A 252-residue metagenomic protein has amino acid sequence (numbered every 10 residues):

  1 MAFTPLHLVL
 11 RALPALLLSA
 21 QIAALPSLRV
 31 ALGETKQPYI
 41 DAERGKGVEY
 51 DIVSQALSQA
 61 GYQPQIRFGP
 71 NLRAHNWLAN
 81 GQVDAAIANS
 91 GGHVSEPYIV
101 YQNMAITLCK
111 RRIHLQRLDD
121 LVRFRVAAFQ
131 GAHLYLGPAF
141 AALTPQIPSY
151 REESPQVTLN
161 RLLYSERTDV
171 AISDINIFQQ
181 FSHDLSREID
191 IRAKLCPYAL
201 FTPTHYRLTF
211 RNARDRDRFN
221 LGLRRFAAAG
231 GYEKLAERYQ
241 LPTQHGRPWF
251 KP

Functional and structural regions predicted by a protein language model:
S19-Q21: N-terminal signal peptide c-region/cleavage motif recognized by signal peptidases
L25-G92, E152, R238, W249: Extracytoplasmic small-molecule ligand-binding "clamshell" domains of the periplasmic binding protein/Venus flytrap
S27-D41, L118-Y135: Short loop->beta-strand "edge-of-pocket" segments that line small-molecule binding or catalytic clefts across diverse
G33-K36, Q102, R187-R224, T243-P252: Periplasmic-binding protein-like
G47-Q59, R112, D119-G131, H205-P242: Extended ligand-binding regions for polar small-molecule ligands
V53-Y62, Q130-S154, Q180-D190, P242: Ligand-binding cleft/hinge of the Venus flytrap
S54, I66-R123, G131-L136, A141 (+1 more regions): Acidic, polar ligand-binding/catalytic clefts
S58-Q59, Q65-F68, L72-V83, D119 (+2 more regions): Short helices/loops that flank or line small-molecule/ion binding pockets
